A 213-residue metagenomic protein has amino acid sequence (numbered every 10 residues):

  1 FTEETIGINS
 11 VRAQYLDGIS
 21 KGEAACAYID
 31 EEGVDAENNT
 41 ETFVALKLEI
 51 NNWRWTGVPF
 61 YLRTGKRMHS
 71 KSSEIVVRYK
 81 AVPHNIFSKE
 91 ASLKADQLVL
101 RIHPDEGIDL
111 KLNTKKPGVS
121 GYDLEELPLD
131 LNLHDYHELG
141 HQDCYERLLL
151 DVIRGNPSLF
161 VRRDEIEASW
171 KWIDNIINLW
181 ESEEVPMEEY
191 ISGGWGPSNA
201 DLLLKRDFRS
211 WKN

Functional and structural regions predicted by a protein language model:
F1-N213: Secretory/organelle targeting and membrane-embedding segments
